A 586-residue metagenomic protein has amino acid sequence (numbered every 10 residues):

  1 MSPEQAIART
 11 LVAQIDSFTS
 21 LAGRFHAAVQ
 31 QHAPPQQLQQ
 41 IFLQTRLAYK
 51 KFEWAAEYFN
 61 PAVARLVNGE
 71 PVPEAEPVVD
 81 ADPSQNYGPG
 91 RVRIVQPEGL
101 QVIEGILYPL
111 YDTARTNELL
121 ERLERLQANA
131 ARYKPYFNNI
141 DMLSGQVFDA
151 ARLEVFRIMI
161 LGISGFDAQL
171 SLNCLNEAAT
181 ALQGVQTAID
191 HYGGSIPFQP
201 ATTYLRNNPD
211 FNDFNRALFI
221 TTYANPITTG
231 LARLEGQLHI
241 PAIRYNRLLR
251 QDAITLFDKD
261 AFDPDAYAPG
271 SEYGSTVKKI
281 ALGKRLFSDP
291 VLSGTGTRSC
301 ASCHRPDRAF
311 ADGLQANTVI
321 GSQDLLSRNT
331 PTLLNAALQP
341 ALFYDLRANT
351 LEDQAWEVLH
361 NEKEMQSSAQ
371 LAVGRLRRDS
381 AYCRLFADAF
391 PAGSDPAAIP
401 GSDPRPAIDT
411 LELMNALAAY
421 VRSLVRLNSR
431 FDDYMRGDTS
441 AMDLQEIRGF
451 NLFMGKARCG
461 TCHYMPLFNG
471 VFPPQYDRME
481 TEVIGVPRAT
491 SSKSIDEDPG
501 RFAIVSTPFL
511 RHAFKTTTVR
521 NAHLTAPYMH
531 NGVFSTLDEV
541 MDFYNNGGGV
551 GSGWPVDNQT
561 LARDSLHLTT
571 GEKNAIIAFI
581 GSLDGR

Functional and structural regions predicted by a protein language model:
M1, T202-K279, R375-I447, N451 (+3 more regions): Post-cleavage N-terminal segment of exported redox proteins
M1-A261, L411: Mature extracytoplasmic or organellar-lumen-exposed domains after removal of signal/transit peptides
V12, D16, H32, Q36 (+16 more regions): Soluble non-cytosolic domains of exported or imported proteins
G23, A27-Q30, L43-E57, Y108 (+23 more regions): Sec-exported extracytoplasmic/periplasmic mature domains
E53, R65-D141, G145-Q146, R285 (+3 more regions): Extracytoplasmic redox metalloprotein regions
N68, L249-H360, D432-S535, E539-D542 (+1 more regions): Short glycine/threonine-rich turn/loop motifs
H512-T525, H530, L566-R586: C-terminal substrate/ligand-recognition segments
V556-A562: Small/polar glycine-rich anion-binding or flexible loop at a beta-alpha turn
